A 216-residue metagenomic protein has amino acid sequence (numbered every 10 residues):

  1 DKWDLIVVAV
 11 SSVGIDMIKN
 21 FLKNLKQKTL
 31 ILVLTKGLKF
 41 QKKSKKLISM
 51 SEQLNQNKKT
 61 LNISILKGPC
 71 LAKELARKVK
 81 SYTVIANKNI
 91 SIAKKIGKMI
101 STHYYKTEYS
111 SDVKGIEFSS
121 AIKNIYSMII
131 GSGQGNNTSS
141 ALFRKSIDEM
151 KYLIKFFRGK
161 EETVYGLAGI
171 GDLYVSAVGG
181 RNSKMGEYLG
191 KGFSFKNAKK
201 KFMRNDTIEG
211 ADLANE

Functional and structural regions predicted by a protein language model:
K2-K78, I96: Rossmann-like NAD(P)(H) cofactor-binding subdomain of soluble oxidoreductases
I15, K43, L47-S51, N89 (+7 more regions): Generic structural signal for well-ordered, non-membrane alpha-helical segments in soluble metabolic enzymes
N20, V84, M185-Y188: Residue-level signature of transmembrane alpha-helix interfaces in integral membrane proteins
N24, N57-N62, K80-T163: Internal alpha-helical scaffold of NAD(P)-dependent oxidoreductase catalytic cores
K36-L38, K67-L71, N89, S111-G115 (+4 more regions): Glycine-rich beta-alpha junction loops
F40, K73, R77, F118-S120 (+4 more regions): Generic structural "secondary-structure junction" signal
K123, I130, K155-E216: NAD(P)-dependent Rossmann-like dehydrogenase/reductase catalytic/cofactor-binding core
